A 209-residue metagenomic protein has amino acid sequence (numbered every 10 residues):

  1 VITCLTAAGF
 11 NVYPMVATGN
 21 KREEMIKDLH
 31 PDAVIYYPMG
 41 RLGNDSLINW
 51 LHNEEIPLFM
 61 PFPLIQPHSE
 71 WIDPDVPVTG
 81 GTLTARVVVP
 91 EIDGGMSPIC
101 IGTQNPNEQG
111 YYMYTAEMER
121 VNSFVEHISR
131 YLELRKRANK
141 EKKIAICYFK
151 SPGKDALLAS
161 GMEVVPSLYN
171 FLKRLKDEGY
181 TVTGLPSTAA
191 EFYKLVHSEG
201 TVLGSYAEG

Functional and structural regions predicted by a protein language model:
V1-G209: An N-terminal assembly and electron-transfer interface module characteristic of large anaerobic redox and radical
